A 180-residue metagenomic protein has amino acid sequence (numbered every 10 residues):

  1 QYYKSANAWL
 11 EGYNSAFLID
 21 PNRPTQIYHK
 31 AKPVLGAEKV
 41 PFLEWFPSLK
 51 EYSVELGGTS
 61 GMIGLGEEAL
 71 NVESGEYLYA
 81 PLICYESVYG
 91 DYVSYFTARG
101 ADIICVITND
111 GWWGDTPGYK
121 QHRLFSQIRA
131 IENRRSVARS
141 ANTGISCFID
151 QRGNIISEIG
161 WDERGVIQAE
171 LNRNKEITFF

Functional and structural regions predicted by a protein language model:
Q1-F180: Enzyme catalytic cores with a strong preference for nitrogen-chemistry domains
